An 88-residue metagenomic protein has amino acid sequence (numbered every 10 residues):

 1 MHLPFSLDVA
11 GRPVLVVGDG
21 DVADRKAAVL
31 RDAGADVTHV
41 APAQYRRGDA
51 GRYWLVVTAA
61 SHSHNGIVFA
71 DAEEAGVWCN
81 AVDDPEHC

Functional and structural regions predicted by a protein language model:
M1-L55: Hydrophobic, well-ordered beta-alpha structural blocks that scaffold small-molecule cofactor pockets
D19, S61-H62: Short beta->alpha junction loops/turns
A23-D24, H64-G66: Short, well-ordered alpha-helical microsegments
L55-A59, N65-C88: ADP-ribose/adenylate-binding Rossmann-like module
